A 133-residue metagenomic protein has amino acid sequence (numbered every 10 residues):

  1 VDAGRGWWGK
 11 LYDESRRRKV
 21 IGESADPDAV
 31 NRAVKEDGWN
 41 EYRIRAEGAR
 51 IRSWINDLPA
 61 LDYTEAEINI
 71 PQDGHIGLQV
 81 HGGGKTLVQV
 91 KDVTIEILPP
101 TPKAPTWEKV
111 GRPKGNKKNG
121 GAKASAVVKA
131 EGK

Functional and structural regions predicted by a protein language model:
V1-K133: Carbohydrate-interacting regions of secretory-pathway proteins
